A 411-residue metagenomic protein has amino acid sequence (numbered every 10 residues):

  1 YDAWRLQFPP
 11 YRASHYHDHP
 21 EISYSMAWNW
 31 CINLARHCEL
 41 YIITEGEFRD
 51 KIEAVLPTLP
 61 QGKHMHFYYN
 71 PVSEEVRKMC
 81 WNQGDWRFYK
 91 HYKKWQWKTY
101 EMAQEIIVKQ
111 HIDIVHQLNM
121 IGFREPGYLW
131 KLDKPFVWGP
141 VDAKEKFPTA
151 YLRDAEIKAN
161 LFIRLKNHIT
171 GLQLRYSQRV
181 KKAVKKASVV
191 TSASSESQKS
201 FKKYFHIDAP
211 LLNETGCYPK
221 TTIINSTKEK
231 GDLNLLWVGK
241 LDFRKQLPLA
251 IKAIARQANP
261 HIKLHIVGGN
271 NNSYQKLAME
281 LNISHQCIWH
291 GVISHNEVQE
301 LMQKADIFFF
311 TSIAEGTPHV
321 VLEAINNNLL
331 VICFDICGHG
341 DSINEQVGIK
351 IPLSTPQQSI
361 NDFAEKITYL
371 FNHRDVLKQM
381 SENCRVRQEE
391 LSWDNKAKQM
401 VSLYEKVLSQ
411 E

Functional and structural regions predicted by a protein language model:
S25, L233, K240-R256: A conserved mid-protein helix/loop that constitutes part of the nucleotide-sugar donor-binding site
L59, Q275-N296: Nucleotide-activated donor-binding/catalytic signature segment of Leloir-type glycosyltransferases, i.e., the conserved
M65-Y69, W138, I169-I224: Donor nucleotide-sugar binding/catalytic pocket of nucleotide-sugar-dependent glycosyltransferases
V184, V292-I293, E300-A305: Short alpha-helical donor nucleotide-sugar binding micro-motif in glycosyltransferases
V238, K263-K276, G291: Glycosyltransferase donor-sugar binding loop
I313: Aromatic "clamp/platform" in nucleotide-sugar-dependent glycosyltransferases that forms part of the donor/acceptor
V321, L330-C333: Short hydrophobic beta-strand element within catalytic cores of glycosyltransferases and related nucleotide-activated
G340-T368: Change "using UDP/GDP/dTDP sugars" to "using nucleotide sugars
